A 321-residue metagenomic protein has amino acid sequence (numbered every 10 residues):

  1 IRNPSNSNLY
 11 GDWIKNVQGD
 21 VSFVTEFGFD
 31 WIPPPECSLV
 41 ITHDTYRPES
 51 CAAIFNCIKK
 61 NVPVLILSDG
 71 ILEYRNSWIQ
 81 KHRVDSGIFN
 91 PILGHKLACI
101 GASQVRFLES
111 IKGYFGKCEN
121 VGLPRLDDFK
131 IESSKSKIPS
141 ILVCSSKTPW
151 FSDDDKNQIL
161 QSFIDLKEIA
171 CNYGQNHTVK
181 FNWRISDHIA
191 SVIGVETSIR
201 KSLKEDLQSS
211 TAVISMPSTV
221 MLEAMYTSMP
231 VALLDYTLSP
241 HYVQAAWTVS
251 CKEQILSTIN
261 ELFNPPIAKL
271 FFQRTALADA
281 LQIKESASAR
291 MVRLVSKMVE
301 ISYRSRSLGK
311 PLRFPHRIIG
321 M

Functional and structural regions predicted by a protein language model:
I1-D128: Active-site and donor-binding regions of nucleotide-sugar-utilizing enzymes
Y10, R125-H188: Conserved catalytic-core segment of nucleotide-activated headgroup transferases in glycan assembly
N16-S22, C37-S38, V62, F115-C118 (+3 more regions): Active-site regions of enzymes building and remodeling cell-envelope glycoconjugates
F27-F29, A102-V105, W183-H188, P217-M221 (+1 more regions): Short, polar loop motifs at secondary-structure junctions
I32, W183-T227: Donor nucleotide-activated moiety binding/catalytic core segment of transferases that use nucleotide-activated donors
I41, L65, K96-A98, E119-V121 (+5 more regions): Hydrophobic/aromatic beta-strand patches that form the interior of the parallel beta-sheet core in alpha/beta enzyme
K112-F115, A190-G194, T219-I283: Catalytic binding pocket for nucleotide-activated donors in carbohydrate/polymer assembly enzymes
N264-M321: C-terminal amphipathic helix plus adjacent low-complexity, charged tail appended to glycosyltransferase catalytic
